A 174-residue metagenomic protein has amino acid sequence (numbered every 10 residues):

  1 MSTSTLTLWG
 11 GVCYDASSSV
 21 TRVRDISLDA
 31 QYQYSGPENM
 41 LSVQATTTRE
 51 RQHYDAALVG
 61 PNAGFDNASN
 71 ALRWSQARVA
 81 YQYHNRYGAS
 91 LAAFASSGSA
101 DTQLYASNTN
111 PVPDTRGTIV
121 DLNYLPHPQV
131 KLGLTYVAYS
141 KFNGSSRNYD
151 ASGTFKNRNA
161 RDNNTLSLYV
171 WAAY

Functional and structural regions predicted by a protein language model:
M1-V120, Y124, Y136: Detector for outer-membrane/organellar transmembrane beta-barrel domains, recognizing the amphipathic beta-strand
Y124, V130, R158-Y174: Outer-membrane beta-barrel "beta-signal"
P126-L132, Y136-N159: C-terminal beta-signal and adjacent terminal beta-strands/loops of Gram-negative outer-membrane beta-barrel proteins
